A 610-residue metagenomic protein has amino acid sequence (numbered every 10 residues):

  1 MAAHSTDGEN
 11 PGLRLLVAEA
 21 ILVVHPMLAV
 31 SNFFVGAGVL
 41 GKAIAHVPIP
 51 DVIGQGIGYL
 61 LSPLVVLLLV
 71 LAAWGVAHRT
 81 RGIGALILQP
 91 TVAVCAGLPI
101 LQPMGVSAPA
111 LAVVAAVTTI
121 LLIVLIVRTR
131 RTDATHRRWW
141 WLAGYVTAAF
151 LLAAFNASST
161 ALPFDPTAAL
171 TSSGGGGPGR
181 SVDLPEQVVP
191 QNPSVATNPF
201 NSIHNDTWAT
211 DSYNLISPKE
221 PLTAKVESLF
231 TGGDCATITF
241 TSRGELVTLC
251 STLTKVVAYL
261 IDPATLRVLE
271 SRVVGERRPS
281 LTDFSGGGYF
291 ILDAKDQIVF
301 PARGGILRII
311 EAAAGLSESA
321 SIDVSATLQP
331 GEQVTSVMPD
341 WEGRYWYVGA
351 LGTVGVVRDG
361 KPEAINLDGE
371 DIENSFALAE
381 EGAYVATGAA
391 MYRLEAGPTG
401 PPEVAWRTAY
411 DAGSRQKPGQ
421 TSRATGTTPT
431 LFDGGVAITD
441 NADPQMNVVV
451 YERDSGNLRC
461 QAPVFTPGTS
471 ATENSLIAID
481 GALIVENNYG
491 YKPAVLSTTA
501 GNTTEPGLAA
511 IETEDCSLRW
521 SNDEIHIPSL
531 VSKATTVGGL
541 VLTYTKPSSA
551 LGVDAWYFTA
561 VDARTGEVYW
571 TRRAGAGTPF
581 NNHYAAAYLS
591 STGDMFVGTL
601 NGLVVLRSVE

Functional and structural regions predicted by a protein language model:
A2-S271, S608-E610: Sequence/structural signature of beta-propeller modules and their immediately flanking N-terminal secretory/stalk
T231-T239, R277-L292, L328-P339, G369-E380 (+4 more regions): Repeated scaffold domains used in trafficking and secretory/extracellular systems, primarily beta-propellers
G244-S251, D296-A302, V337, G343-V348 (+8 more regions): Short beta-strand elements that form the blades of beta-propeller/WD-repeat-like and other beta-sheet-rich scaffold
C250, N474-T578: Loop/turn-rich, solvent-exposed surfaces of beta-rich toroidal or solenoidal domains
L253-D262, G304-A312, L351-V357, A389-E395 (+4 more regions): Structural motif
R272-T282, I322-P330, E403-T421, Q461-T469 (+2 more regions): Surface-exposed loop and turn segments in beta-propeller and other repeat-based domains that flank or scaffold
V273-G287, A302-E342, V348-T353, G360-L378 (+1 more regions): Asp-box/WD-like beta-propeller blade repeats and closely related beta-sheet repeat scaffolds
N581-E610: Blade-level signature of beta-propeller repeat domains, shared across WD40, Kelch, NHL, RCC1 and BNR/Asp-box propellers
